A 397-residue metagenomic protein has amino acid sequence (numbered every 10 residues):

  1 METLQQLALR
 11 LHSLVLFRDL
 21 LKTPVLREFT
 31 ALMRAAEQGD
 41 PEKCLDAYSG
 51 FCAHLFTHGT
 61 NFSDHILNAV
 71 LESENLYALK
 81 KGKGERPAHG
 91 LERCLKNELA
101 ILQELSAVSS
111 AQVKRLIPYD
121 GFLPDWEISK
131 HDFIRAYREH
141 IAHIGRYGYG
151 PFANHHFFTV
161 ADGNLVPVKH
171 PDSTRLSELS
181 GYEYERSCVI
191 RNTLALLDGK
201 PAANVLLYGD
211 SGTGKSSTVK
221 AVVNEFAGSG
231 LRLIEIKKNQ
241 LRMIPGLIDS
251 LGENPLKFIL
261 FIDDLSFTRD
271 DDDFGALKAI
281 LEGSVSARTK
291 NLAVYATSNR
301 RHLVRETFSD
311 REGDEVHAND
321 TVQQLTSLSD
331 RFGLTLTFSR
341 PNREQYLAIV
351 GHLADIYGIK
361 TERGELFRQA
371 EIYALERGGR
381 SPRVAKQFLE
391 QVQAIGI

Functional and structural regions predicted by a protein language model:
M1-E178: AAA+ P-loop ATPase mechanoenzymes
V168-L194: N-terminal pre-Walker A segment at the start of P-loop NTPase domains
G199-V219: Walker A/P-loop nucleotide-binding motif
E225-F258, S266-D270: AAA+/P-loop NTPase substrate/partner-engagement loops
Q240-R242, L265-T268, V294, S298-V304 (+1 more regions): Conserved nucleotide-binding/hydrolysis micro-motifs of P-loop NTPases
T268-E315, D320: Conserved catalytic/switch belt of AAA+ P-loop NTPases
D314-T326, G333-L347: Conserved AAA+ ATPase "SRH/arginine-finger" region at the nucleotide-binding site
S339-I397: C-terminal alpha-helical "lid" subdomain
